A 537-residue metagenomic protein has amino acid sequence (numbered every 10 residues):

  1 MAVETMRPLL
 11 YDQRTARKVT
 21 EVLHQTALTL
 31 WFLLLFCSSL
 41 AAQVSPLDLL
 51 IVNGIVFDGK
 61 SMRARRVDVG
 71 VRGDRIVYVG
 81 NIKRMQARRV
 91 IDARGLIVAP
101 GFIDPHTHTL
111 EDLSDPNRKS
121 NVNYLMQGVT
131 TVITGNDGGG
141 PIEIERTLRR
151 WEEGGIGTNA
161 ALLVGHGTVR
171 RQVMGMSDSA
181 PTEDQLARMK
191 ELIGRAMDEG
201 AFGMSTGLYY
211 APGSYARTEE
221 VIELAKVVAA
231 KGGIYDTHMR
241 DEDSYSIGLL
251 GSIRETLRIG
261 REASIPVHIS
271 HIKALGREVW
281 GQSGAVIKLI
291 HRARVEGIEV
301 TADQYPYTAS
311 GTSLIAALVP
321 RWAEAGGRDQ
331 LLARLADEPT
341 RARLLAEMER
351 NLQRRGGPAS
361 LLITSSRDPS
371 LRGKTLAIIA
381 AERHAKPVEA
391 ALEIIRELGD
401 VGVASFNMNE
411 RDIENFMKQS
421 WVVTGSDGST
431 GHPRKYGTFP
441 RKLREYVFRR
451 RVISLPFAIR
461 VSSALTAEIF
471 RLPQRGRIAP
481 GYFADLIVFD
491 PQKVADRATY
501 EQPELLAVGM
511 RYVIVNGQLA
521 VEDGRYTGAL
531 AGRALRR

Functional and structural regions predicted by a protein language model:
T26-S39: Bacterial N-terminal signal peptides
V44-L49, V56-G101: Histidine-rich, glycine-flanked metal-binding segment
D48, V56-D68, G402-I413, S454-F457 (+1 more regions): Acidic, glycine-enriched loop/beta-strand segments at the rims of small-molecule binding/catalytic pockets
G54, D74, G95, H106 (+12 more regions): Divalent metal-coordination and catalytic microenvironments
G54, L331, D337, E414-W421 (+3 more regions): C-terminal cap of metal-dependent C-N hydrolases
A93-V98, F102-T109, D115-T206, K226 (+3 more regions): Divalent-metal coordination cores built from histidine and acidic residues
L163-V164, T168, Q172-E183, A187-A211 (+4 more regions): Active-site neighborhoods of metal-dependent hydrolases
R195, A201-I253: Divalent metal-binding pocket/active-site signature
